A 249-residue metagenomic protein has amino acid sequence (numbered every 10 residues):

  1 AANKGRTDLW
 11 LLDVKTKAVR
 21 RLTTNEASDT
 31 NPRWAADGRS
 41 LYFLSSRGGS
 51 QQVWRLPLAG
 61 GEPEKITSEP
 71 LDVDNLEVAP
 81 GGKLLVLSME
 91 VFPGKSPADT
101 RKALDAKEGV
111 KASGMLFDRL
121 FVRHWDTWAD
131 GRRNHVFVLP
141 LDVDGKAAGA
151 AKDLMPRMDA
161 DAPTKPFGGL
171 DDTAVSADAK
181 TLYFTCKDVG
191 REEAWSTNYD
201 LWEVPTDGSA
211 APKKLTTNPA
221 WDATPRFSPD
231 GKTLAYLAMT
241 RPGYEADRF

Functional and structural regions predicted by a protein language model:
A1-D8, T23-T30, L44-W54, E62 (+6 more regions): A flexible loop/linker signature enriched in serine peptidases of the S9 family
D13, R20-N25: Conserved AMP-binding/adenylate-forming core of the ANL superfamily
D13-K17, P57-G61, L141-G145, P205-A210: Short loop/turn segments that connect beta-strands within beta-propeller blades
V14-K17, A148-D159: A short helix->beta-strand "capping" segment at the edge of beta-propeller domains
A18-V19, L41: Acidic/His-enriched low-complexity segments
N31-S40, L76-L84, T173-T181, P225-T233: Blade-terminus and WD-like Trp-Asp/Gly-His loop motifs, strongest in beta-propeller folds
P93-G94, P140-A151, G243: Proline-centered turn/helix-capping motifs that create local helix->coil transitions or kinks
